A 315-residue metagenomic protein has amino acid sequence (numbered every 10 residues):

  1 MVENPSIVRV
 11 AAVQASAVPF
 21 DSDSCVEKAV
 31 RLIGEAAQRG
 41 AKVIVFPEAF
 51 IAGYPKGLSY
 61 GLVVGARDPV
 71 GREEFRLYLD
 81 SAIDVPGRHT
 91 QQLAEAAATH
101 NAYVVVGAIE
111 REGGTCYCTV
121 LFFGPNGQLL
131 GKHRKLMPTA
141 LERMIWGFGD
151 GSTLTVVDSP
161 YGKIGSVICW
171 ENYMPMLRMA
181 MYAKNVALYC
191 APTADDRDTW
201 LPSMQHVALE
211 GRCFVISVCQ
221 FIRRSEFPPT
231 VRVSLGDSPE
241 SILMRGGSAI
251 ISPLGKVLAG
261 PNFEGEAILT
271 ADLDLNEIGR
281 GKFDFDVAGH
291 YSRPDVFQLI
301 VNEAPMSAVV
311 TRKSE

Functional and structural regions predicted by a protein language model:
M1-V43: N-terminal glycine-/serine-/threonine-rich phosphate-binding loop
A11, L121-F123, A249, L269: Conserved hydrophobic/aromatic positions in well-ordered beta-strands
A11-V13, V106, V157-P160, M244 (+1 more regions): Ligand-binding pocket scaffold of soluble enzyme catalytic domains
V13-D21, R72-A82, G162-I164, A187-P192: Short, basic, glycine/proline-bearing loop/turn elements
S22, G34-P125, L129, D195-C213: Cys-nucleophile CN-hydrolase/nitrilase-fold catalytic domain and related Cys-dependent amidase chemistry that acts on
D84-Q91, E95-N101, E110-A187, P192-H206 (+2 more regions): Active-site catalytic loop in hydrolytic enzyme cores
A94, H100-G113, V218-F221, S225-P239: Short, basic/aromatic recognition patches
Q220-E315: C-terminal beta-strand edge segments of enzyme domains
